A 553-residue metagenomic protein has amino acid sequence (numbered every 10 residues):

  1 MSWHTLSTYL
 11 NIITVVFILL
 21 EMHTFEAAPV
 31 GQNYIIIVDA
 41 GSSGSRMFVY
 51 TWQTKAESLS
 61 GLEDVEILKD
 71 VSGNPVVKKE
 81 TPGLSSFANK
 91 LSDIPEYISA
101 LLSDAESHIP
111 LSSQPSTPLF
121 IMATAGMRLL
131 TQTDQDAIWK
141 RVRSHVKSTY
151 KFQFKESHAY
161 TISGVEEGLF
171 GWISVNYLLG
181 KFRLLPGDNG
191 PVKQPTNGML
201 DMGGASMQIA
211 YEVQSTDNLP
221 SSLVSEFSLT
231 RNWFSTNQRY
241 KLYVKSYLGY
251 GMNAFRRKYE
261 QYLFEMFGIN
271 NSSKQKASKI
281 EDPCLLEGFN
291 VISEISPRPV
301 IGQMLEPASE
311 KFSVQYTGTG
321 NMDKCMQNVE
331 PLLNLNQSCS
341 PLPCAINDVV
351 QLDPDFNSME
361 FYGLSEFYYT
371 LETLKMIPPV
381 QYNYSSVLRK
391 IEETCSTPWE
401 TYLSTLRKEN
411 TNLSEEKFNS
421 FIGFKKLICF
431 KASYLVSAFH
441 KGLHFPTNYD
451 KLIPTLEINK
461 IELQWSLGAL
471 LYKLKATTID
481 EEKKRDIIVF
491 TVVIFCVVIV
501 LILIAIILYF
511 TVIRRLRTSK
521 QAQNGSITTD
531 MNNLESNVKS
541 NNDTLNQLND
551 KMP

Functional and structural regions predicted by a protein language model:
S2, I13-I35: N-terminal signal peptide
W3-L6, V30-Q32, S42, P115 (+2 more regions): Short, well-ordered loop/turn elements at secondary-structure boundaries
Y9-V16, V498-L501: Hydrophobic alpha-helical cores of multi-pass transmembrane domains in eukaryotic membrane proteins
I35, V49, V76-S112, F120 (+3 more regions): Helical "lid/coupling" subdomains associated with nucleotide-phosphate turnover
V38-R46, M199-S206: A short acidic Gly-Thr/Ser loop motif
S43-S45, Q53-A56, R128: Primarily extracytoplasmic ectodomains and periplasmic/lumenal surface modules that are beta-strand-rich
T54-V71: Beta-propeller domains
M531-P553: Intrinsically disordered, low-complexity cytosolic terminal tails
